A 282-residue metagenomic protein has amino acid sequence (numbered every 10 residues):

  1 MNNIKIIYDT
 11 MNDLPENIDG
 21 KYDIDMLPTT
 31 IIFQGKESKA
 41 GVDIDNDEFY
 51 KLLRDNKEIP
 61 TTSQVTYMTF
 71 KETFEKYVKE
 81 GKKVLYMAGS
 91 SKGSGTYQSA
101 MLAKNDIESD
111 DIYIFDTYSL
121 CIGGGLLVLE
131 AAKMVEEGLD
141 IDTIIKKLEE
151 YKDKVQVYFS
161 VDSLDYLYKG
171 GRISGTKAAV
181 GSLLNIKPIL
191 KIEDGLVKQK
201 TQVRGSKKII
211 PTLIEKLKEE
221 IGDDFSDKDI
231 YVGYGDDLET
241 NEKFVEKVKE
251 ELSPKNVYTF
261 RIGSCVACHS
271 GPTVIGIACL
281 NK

Functional and structural regions predicted by a protein language model:
N2-K5, T10-D25, T29-T30, K36 (+3 more regions): Mixed-charge interfacial surface used for oligomerization/domain docking and macromolecular partner engagement
E37-Y86, S91-S99, A103-S109: Class I S-adenosyl-L-methionine
T61, Y86, I114, Y231-V232: Short catalytic-loop micro-motif centered on adjacent basic/acidic residues
